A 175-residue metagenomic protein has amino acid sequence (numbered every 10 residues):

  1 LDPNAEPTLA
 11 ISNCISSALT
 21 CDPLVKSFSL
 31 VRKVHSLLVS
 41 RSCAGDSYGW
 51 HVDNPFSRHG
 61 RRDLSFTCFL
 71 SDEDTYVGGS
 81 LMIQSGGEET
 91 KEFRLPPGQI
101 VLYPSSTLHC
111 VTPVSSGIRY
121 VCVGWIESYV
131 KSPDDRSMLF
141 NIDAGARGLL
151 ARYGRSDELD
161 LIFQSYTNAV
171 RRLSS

Functional and structural regions predicted by a protein language model:
L1-V31, D135-S175: Non-heme Fe(II)/2-oxoglutarate
P23-F140: Catalytic core of non-heme Fe(II) oxygenases with the double-stranded beta-helix
